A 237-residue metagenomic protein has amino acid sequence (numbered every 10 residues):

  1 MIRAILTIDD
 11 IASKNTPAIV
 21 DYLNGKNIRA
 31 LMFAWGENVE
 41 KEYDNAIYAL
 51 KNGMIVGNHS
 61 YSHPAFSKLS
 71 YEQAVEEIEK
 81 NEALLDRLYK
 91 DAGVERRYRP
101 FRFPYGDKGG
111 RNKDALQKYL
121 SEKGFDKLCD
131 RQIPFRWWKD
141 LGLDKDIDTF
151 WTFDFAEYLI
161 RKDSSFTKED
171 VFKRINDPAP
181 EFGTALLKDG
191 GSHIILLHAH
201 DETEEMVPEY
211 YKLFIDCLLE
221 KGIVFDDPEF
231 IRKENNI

Functional and structural regions predicted by a protein language model:
M1-F103, G109, V224, I231-N235: Active-site beta->alpha N-cap acidic-glycine motif
E40, A65-L196, D201-L218: Catalytic domains of cell-wall/extracellular-matrix polysaccharide-remodeling enzymes, centered on de-N-acetylation
E209-I237: Low-complexity, Gly/Ser/Thr/Pro-rich intrinsically disordered linker/tail segments
